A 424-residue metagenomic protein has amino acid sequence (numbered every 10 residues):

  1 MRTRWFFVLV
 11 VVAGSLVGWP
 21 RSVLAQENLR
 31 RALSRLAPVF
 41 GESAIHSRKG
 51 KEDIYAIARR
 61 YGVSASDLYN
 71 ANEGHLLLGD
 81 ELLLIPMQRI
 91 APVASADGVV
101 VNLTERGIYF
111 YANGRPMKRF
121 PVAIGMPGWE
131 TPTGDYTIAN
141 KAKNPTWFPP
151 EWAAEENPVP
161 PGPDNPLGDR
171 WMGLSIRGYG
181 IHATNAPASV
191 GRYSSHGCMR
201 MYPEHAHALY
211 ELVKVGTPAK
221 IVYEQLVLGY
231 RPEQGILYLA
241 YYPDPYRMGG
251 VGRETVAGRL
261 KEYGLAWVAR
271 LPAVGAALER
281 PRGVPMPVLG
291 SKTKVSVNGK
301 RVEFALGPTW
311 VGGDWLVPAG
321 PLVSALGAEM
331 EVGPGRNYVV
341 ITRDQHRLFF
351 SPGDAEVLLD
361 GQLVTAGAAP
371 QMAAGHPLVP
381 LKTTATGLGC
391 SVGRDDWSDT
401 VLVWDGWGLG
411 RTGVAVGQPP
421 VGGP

Functional and structural regions predicted by a protein language model:
V8-G18: Bacterial N-terminal signal peptides
R21-L24, G275-P424: Primary recognition of N-terminal secretory signal peptides and signal-anchoring hydrophobic helices
A25-A44, R59, S64-G98, A219 (+4 more regions): Extracellular LysM carbohydrate-binding repeats and other cell-envelope/extracellular binding modules
K49-L78, R115-R119, L212, S324-G333 (+1 more regions): LysM (lysin motif) carbohydrate-binding repeats in extracellular/periplasmic proteins that recognize
K51, G62, E73, P86-I90 (+13 more regions): Solvent-exposed coil/turn segments that connect beta secondary-structure elements in extracytoplasmic/periplasmic
Y61-S66, N70-E73, E81-P132, P243 (+1 more regions): Cell wall/extracellular polymer interaction/catalysis modules
S66-E73, L84-D97, R119-G125, P150-P161 (+4 more regions): N-terminal post-signal-peptidase region of extra-cytosolic proteins
N70, E151-P287, G423: Exported/periplasmic cell-wall-interacting domains
